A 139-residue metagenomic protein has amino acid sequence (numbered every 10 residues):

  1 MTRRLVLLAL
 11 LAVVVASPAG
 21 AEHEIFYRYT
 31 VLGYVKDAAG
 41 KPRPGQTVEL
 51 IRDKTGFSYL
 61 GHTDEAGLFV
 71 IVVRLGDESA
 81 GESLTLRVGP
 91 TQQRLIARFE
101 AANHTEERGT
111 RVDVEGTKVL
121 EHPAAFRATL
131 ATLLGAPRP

Functional and structural regions predicted by a protein language model:
M1-R4: Positively charged n-region of N-terminal signal peptides that target proteins for export
V6-L10: N-terminal export leaders
S17-A39, A125-P139: Beta-strand-rich domain onsets/edges
A38-D53: Short, ordered, surface-exposed loop/turn motifs in non-cytosolic proteins
I51-F57, G89-T91: Change "in extracellular beta-sheet-rich domains … of secreted and cell-surface proteins" to "in beta-sheet-rich domains
K54-V72: Short, acidic Ser/Thr/Gly-rich low-complexity loop/linker segments typical of extracellular and cell-surface proteins
V70-E82: Short Pro-Gly-centered beta-turn/loop motif in secreted/extracellular proteins
Q93-A102: Edge beta-strands of extracellular beta-sandwich domains
